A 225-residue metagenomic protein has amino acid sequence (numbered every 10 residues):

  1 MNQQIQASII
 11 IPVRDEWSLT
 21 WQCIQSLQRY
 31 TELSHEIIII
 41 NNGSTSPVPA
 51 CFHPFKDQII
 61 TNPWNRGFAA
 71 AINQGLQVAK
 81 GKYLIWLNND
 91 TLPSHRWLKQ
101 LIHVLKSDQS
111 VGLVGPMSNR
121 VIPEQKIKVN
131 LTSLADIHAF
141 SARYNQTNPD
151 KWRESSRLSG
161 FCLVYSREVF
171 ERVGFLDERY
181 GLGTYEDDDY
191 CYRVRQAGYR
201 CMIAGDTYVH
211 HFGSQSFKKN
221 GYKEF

Functional and structural regions predicted by a protein language model:
M1-S26: N-proximal low-complexity "stem/linker" segments adjacent to membrane-targeting elements
Q25-S34: Short, acidic, metal-binding catalytic loop of nucleotide-sugar glycosyltransferases
L33, I39-P49, W64: A conserved acidic beta->alpha catalytic loop
T61-A79: Glycine-rich, basic loop-to-helix element that forms the pyrophosphate-binding segment of sugar-nucleotide handling
A69, L134-D136, F140-E168, R172: A recurrent flexible, glycine/aromatic-enriched loop bordering the glycosyltransferase active site that acts as
L84: Short aromatic/hydrophobic "clamp" motif used to bind/position activated sugar donors
L92-N130: Conserved donor NDP-sugar-binding/catalytic core segment of glycosyltransferases
Q100, S156-G174, R179-Y208: A short, conserved alpha-helix in the catalytic core of glycosyltransferases
